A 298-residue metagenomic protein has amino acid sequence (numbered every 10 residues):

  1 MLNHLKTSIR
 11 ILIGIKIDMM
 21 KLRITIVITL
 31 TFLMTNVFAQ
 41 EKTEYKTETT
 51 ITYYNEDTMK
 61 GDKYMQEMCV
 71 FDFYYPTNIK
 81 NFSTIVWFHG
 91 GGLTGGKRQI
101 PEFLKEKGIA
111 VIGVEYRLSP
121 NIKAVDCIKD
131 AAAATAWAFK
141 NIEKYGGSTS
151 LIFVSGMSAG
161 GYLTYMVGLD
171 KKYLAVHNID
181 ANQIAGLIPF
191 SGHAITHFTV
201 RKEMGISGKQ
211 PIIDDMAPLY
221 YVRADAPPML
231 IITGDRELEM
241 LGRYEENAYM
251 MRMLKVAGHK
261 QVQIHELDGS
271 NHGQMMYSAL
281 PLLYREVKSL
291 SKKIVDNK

Functional and structural regions predicted by a protein language model:
Q40-N78: N-terminal cap/lid segment of alpha/beta-hydrolase-fold proteins
N81-G90: Short beta-strand element of the alpha/beta-hydrolase
K97-V114: Short amphipathic alpha-helix adjacent to the substrate-entry channel of hydrolases
K123-I142: Alpha/beta-hydrolase active-site loop
F139-R201: Primarily recognizes the serine-hydrolase "nucleophile elbow" in alpha/beta-hydrolase and SGNH/GDSL folds
P189-Y221: Mobile cap/lid helix-loop segments that gate and shape the active-site cleft of serine hydrolases
I231-T233: Short beta-strand/loop motif that positions the catalytic acidic residue of the alpha/beta-hydrolase fold
V256-K298: C-terminal catalytic histidine-bearing segment of alpha/beta-hydrolase fold enzymes
